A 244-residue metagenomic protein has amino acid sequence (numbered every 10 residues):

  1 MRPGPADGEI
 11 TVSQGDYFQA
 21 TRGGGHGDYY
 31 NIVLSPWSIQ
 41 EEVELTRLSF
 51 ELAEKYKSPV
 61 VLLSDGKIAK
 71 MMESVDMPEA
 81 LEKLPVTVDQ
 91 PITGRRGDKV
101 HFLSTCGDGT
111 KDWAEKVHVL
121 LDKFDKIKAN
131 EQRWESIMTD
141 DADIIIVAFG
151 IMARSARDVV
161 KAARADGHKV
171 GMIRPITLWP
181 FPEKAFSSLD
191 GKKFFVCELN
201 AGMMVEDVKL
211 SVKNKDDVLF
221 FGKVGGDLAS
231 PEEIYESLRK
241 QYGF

Functional and structural regions predicted by a protein language model:
M1-D7, S38-Q40, G66-I68, I176-W179: Acidic, glycine-rich active-site loops and adjacent beta-strand->loop/helix elements that engage anionic groups
A6-S13, E44-R47, M71-P78, E82 (+2 more regions): Short acidic, glycine/serine/threonine-rich loops at helix termini
E9-S13, K116-Q132, V147-S155, P175-P180: A general structural motif
T11-G66: Conserved thiamine diphosphate
K57-S136: Conformationally flexible catalytic loops at phosphate/diphosphate-handling active centers
R133-H168, I173, F181-A185: Redox- and metal-dependent alpha/beta enzyme cores, enriched for Fe-S-associated oxidoreductases and cofactor-handling
E198-F244: Peripheral docking tails and interdomain loops at the edges of cofactor- or intermediate-handling domains
